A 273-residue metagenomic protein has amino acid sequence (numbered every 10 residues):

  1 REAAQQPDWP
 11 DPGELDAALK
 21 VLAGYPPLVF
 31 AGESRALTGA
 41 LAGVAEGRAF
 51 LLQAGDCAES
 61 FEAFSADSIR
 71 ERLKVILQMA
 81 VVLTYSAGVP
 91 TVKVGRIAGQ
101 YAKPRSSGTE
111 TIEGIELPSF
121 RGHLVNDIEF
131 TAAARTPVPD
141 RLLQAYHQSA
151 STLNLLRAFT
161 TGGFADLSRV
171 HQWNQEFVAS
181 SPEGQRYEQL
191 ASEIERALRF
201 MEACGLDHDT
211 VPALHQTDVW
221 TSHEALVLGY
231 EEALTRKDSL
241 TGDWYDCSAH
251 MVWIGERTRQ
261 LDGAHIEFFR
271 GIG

Functional and structural regions predicted by a protein language model:
R1-F50: N-terminal basic/disordered segments at the start of proteins
W9-L15, L52-Q53, T235-G242: A broad, low-specificity signal for short, low-complexity segments enriched in glycine/proline and polar/charged
D16-A23, A58-A63, D243-H250: A generic short-segment signal for beta-strand/edge and adjacent turn/coil regions
V29-E62, L83-Y85, A98-P104, T152 (+1 more regions): Anaerobic metallocofactor- and corrinoid-dependent redox/one-carbon enzyme cores, especially those from methanogenesis
A66-I272: Active-site-facing alpha/beta catalytic cores
